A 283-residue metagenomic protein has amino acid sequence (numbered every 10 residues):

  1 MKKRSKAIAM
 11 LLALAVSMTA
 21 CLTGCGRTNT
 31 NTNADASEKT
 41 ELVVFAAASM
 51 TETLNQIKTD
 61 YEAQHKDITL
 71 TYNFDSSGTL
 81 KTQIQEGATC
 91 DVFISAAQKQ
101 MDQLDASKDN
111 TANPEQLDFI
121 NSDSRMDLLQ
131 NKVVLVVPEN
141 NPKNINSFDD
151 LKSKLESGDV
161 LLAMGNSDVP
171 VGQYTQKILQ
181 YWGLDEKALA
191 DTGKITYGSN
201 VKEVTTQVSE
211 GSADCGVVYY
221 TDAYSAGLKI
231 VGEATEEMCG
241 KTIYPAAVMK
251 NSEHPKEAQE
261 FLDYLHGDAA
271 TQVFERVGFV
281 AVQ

Functional and structural regions predicted by a protein language model:
M1-L11: Bacterial N-terminal signal peptides that target proteins for export
T19-G24: C-terminal motif of bacterial Sec signal peptides marking the signal peptidase cleavage site
C25-A63, G78, A97-Q98, A106 (+2 more regions): Exported/periplasmic ABC-transporter solute-binding proteins
S77-D118, Y224-G227: Pocket-flanking alpha-helical
F119-S124, V204: Short, P/G- and charge-enriched loop/turn segments at secondary-structure junctions
